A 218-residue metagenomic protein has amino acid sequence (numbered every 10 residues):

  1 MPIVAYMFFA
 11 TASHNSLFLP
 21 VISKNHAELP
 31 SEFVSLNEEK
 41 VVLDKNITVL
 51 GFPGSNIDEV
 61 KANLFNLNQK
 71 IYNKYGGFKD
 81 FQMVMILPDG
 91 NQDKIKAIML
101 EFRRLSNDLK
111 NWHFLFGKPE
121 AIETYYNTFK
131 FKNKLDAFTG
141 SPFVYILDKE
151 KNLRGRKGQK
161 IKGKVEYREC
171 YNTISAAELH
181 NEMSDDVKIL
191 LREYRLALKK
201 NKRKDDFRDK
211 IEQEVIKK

Functional and structural regions predicted by a protein language model:
M1-V34: N-terminal targeting signals for export/organelle localization
E39-L67, F81-V84: Short active-site neighborhood of thiol/selenol oxidoreductases, capturing the structured segment around
D44, F78-F81, T139-P142: Extracytoplasmic
G54-S55, P88-D89, P119-E120, K149-K151: Solvent-exposed coil/turn segments that connect beta secondary-structure elements in extracytoplasmic/periplasmic
V60-L115, P119-Y125: Structural microenvironment flanking redox-active thiols in thiol-disulfide oxidoreductases
I71-Y75, Y126-F129, N133, V187 (+2 more regions): Sec/Tat-exported extracytoplasmic proteins
E120-G140: Surface-exposed short loop/turn segments
G140-K218: Thiol-/selenol-based redox modules, centered on thioredoxin-like and closely related oxidoreductase domains
